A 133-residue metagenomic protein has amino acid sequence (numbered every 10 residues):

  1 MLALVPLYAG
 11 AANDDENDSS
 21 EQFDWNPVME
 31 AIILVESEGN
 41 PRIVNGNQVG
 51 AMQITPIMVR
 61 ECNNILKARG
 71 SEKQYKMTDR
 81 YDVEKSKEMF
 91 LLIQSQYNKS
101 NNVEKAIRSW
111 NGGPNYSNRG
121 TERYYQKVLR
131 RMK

Functional and structural regions predicted by a protein language model:
L2-A11: Hydrophobic h-region of N-terminal signal peptides that target proteins for export in Gram-negative bacteria
A12-K133: Catalytic glycan-binding domains that act on GlcNAc-containing polysaccharides
